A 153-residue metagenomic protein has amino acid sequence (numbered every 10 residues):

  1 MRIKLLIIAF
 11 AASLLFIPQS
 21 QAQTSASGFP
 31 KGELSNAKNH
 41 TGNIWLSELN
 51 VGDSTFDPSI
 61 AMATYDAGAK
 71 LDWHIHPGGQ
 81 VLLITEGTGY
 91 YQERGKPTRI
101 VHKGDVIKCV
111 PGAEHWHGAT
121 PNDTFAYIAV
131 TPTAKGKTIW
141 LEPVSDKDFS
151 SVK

Functional and structural regions predicted by a protein language model:
M1-I7: Bacterial N-terminal signal peptides that target proteins for export
I7-I17: Bacterial N-terminal signal peptides
I17-D57, T138-K153: A short, N-terminal "cap"/entry segment at the start of jelly-roll beta-barrel domains of the cupin/DSBH fold
M62-D66, I75-Y91, V130-P132: Short, conserved beta-strand element in jelly-roll/cupin
W73, Y91-Q92, E114-T120: Short beta-strand His + acidic residue motifs that chelate non-heme Fe in jelly-roll/DSBH and cupin folds
G95-G112: Short acidic-glycine-tyrosine-enriched beta hairpin
N122-E142: A short hydrophobic beta-strand segment most commonly corresponding to one strand of the jelly-roll/cupin
